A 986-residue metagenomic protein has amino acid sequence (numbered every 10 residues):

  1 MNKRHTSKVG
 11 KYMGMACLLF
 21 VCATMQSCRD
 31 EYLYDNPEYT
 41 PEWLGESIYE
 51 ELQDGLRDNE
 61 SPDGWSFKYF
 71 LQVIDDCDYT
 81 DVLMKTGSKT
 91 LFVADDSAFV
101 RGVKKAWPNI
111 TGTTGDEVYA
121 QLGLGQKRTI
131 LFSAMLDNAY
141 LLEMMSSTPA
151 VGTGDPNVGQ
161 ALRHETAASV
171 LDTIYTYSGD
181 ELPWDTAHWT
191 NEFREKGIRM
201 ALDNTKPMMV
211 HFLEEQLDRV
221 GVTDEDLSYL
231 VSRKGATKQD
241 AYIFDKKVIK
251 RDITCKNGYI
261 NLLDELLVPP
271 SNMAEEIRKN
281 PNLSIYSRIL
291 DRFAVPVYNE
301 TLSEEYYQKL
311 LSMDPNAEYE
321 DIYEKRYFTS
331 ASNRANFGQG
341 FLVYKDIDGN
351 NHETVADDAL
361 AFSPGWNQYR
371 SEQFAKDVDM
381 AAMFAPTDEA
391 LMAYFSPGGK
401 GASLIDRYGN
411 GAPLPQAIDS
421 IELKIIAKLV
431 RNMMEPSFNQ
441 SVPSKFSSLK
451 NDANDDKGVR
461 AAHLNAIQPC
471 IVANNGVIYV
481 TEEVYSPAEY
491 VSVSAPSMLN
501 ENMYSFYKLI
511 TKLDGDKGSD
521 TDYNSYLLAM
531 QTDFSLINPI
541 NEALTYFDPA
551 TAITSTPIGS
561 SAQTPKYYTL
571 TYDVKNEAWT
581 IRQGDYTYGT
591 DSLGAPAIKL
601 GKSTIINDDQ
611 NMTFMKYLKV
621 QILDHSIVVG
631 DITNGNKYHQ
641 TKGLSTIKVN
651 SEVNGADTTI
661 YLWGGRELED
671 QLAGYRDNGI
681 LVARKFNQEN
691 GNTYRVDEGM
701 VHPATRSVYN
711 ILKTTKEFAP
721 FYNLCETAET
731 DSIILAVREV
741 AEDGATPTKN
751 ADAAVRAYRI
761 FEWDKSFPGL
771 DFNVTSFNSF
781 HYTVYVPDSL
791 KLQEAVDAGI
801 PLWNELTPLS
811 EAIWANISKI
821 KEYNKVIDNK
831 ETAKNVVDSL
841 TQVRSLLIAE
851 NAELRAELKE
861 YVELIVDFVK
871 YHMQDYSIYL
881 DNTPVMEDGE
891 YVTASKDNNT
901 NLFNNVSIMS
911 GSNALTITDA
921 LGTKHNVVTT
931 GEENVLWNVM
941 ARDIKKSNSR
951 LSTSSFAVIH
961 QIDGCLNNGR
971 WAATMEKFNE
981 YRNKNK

Functional and structural regions predicted by a protein language model:
N2-M15: Bacterial N-terminal signal peptides that target proteins for export
G14-C22: Hydrophobic helical h-region of N-terminal Sec-dependent signal peptides in bacterial secretory/periplasmic proteins
A23-S27: C-terminal motif of bacterial Sec signal peptides marking the signal peptidase cleavage site
C28-K986: Mature, structured domains of secreted/extracytosolic soluble proteins
